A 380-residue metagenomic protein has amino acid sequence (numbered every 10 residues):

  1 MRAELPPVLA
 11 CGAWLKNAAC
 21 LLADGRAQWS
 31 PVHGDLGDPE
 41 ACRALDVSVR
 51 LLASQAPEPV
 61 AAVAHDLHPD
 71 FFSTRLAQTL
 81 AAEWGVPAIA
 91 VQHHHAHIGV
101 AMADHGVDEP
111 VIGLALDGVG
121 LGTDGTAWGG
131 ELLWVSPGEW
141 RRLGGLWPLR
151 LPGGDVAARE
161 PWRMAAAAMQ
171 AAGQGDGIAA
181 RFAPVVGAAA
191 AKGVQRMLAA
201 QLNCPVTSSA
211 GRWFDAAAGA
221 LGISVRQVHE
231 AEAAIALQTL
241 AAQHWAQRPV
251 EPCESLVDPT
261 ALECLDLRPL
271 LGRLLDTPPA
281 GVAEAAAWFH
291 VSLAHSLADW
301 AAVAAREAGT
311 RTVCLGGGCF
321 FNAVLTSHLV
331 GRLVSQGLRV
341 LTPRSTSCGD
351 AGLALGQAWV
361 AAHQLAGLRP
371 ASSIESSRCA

Functional and structural regions predicted by a protein language model:
M1-V60, H68-L80: Active-site-adjacent structural elements in enzyme catalytic cores
M1-V8, A90-G113: Conserved phosphate-binding catalytic cores of ATP/NTP-utilizing and phosphoryl-transfer enzymes
P7-A10, A64, V111-A115, T207 (+1 more regions): Short glycine-aspartate micro-motif
L15-R43, V47, G173-R311, V324-V334: A contiguous, well-structured pocket-lining segment that forms one wall/lid of small-molecule binding clefts in soluble
P57-D70, A308-C319: Short glycine-rich phosphate-binding loop at a beta-alpha junction
D66, G85-A96, T312-C314, A323 (+1 more regions): Conserved phosphate-binding/catalytic loops in two-lobed NTP-binding clefts
M102-F182, A199, T207-S208, F214-A220 (+4 more regions): Active-site histidine-anchored catalytic micro-motif
G177-A183, A358-A380: Acidic, glycine/GT-rich loop-and beta-edge segments that sit at the periphery of enzyme/chaperone cores
